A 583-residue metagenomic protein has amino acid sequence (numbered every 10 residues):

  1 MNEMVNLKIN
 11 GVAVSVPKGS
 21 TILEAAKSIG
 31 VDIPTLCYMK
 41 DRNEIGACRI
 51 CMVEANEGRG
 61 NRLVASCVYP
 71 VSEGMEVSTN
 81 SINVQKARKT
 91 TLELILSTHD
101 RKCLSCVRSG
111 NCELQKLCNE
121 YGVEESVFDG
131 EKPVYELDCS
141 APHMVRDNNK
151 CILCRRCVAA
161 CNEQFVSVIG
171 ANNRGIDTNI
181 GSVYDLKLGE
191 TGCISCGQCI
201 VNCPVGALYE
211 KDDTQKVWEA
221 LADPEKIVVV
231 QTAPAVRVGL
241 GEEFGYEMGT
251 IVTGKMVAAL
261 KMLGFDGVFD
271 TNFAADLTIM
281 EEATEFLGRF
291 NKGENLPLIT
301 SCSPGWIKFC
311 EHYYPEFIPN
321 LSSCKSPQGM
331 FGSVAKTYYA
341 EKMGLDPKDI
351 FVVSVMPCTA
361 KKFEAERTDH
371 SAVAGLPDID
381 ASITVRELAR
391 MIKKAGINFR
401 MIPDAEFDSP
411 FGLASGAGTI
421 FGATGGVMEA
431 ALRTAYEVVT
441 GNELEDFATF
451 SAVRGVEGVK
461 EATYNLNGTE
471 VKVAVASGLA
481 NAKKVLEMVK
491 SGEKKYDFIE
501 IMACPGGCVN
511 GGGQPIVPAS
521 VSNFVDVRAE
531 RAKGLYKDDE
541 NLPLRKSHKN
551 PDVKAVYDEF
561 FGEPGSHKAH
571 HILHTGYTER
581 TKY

Functional and structural regions predicted by a protein language model:
N2-N6, A13-V84, K211-Y583: Iron-sulfur-associated redox domains of electron-transfer enzymes in respiratory and anaerobic energy metabolism
T21, R156, Q198: Residue-level recognition of oxygen-bearing side chains
R49-S195, L208-D223, I227: Fe-S ferredoxin-like electron-transfer domains and their immediately adjacent linker/connector regions across
C161, C203, V252: Cysteine-centered loop/knuckle micro-motif
F165, C203, Y339-M343: Structural motif corresponding to the C-terminal cap of alpha-helices
S195-N202: Canonical Radical SAM [4Fe-4S] cluster-binding loop centered on the CxxxCxxC motif and its immediate flanking residues
